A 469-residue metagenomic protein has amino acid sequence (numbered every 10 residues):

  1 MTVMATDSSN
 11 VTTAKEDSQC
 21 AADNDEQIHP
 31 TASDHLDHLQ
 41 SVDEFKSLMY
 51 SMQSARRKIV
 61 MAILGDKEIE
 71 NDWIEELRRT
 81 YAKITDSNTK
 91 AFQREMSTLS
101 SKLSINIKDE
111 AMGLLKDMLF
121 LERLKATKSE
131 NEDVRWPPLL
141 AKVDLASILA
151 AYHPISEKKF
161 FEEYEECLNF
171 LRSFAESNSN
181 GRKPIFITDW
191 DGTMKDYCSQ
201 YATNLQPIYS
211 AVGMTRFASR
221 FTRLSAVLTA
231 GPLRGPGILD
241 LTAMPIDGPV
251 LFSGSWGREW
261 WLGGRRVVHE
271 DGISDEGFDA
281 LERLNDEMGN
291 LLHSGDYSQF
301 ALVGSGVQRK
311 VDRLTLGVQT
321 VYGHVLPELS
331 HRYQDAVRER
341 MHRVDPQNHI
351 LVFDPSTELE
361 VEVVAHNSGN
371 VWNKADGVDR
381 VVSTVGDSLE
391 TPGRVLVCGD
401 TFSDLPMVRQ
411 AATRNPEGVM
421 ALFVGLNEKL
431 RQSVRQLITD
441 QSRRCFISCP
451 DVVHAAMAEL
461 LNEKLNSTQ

Functional and structural regions predicted by a protein language model:
T2-W190, C198-A202: Non-catalytic pre-domain segments flanking phosphatase-related domains
D189-K195, G263-V267: Short, glycine-anchored, charge-dense loop/turn motifs used at functional sites
C198, P236-L241, V318-Q319, L405-A411 (+1 more regions): A short acidic (Asp/Glu
T203-P207, G277-L284, G369-V378, F402-D404 (+1 more regions): Phosphate/oxyanion-binding active-site loops and adjacent basic polyanion-contact surfaces
L205-G306, K310: Active-site phosphate-binding/coordination module
T229, L396-A456: Acidic, Mg2+-coordinating phosphoryl-transfer loop and its flanking beta/alpha structural elements, shared across
G263-S274, G369, L460-T468: Short, surface-exposed amphipathic charged segments that create phosphate/polyanion-binding patches used for binding
A301-V303, Q308-L396, F402-A412, E417: Conserved acidic, metal-coordinating active-site core of Asp-based, Mg2+-dependent phosphoryl-transfer enzymes
